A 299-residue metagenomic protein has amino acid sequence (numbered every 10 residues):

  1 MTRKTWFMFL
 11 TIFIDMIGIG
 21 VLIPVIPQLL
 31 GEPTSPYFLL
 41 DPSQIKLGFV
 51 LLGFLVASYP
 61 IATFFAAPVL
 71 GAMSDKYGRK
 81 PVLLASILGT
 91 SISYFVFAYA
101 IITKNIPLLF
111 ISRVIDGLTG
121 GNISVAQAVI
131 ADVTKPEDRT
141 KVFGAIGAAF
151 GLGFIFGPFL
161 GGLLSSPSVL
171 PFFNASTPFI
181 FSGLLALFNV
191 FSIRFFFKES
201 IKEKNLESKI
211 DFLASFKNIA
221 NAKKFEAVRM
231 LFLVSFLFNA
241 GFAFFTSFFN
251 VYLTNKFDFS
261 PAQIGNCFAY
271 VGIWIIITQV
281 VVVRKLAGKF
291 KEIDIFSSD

Functional and structural regions predicted by a protein language model:
T2-S35, K224-F245: Pair of pore-lining "gating" transmembrane helices in MFS-fold secondary transporters
V25-F49, S247-I264: Short amphipathic helix-loop junctions that connect adjacent transmembrane helices in Major Facilitator Superfamily/SLC
L52-L70, A269-V281: Central cavity-lining transmembrane alpha-helices of secondary-active solute carriers, predominantly the Major
F65-G78, T278-E292: Helix-to-loop junctions at the C-terminal end of transmembrane segments in multipass secondary transporters
L88-T103: C-terminal ends and interior cores of transmembrane alpha-helices in multi-pass membrane transporters/permeases
F110-F150: Cytoplasmic helix-loop-helix junction between adjacent transmembrane helices in 12-TM secondary transporters
L185-E203: C-terminal membrane-cytosol helix-exit motif in multi-pass small-molecule transporters
K198-L233, K256: Juxtamembrane intracellular "pre-TM" segments in multi-pass secondary transporters
